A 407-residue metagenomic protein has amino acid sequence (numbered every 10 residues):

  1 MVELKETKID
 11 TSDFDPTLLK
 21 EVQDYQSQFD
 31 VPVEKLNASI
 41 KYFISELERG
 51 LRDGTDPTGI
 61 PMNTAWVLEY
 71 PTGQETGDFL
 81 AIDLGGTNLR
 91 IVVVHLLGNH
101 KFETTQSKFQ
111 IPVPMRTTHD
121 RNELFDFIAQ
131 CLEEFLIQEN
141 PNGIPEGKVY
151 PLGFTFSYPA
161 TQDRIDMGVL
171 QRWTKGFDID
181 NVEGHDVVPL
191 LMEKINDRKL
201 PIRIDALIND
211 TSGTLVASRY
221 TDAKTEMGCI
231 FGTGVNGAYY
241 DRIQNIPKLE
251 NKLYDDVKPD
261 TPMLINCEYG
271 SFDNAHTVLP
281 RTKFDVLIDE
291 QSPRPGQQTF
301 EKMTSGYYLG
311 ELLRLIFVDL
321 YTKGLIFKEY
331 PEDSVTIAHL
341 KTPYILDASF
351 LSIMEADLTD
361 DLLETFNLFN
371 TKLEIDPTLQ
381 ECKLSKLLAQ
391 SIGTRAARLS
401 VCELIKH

Functional and structural regions predicted by a protein language model:
M1-Y150, N196, T221, R281-H407: ATP-binding/phosphotransfer module of carbohydrate and carboxylate kinases, centering on a glycine-rich
G77-D83, V149-G153, A206-I208, E226-I230 (+2 more regions): Short glycine-aspartate micro-motif
I82-R90, S157, T211-S212, I230-G234 (+1 more regions): A short acidic Gly-Thr/Ser loop motif
L84, P145-E146, I179-E183, R203-S212 (+3 more regions): Active-site nucleophile and cofactor-binding loops and adjacent substrate-binding regions of central metabolic enzymes
V94, A238-R242, K258: Short beta-strand-to-turn element immediately C-terminal to the catalytic PLP-Schiff-base lysine in fold type I
F109-A129, E133, A160-R219, K224-M227 (+2 more regions): Glycine-rich phosphate-binding loop and adjoining helix at the ATP-binding site of ATP-dependent phosphoryl-transfer
L152-P159, F231-G234, A348-F350, G393: Glycine-rich beta-strand-to-loop/alpha-helix junction loops that act as flexible
